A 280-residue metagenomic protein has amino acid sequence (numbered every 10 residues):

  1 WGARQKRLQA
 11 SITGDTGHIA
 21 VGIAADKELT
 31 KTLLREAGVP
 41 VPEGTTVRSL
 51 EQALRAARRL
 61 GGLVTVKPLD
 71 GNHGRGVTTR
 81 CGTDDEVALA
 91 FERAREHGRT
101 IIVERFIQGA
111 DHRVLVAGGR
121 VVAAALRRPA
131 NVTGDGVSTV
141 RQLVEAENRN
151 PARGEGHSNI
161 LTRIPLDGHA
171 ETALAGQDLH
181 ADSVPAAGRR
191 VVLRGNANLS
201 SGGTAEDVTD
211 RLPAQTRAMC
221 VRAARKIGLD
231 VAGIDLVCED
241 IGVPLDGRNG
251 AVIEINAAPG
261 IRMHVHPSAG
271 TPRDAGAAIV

Functional and structural regions predicted by a protein language model:
G2-P165, P213-R217: Active-site nucleotide/adenylate-binding loops and adjacent lid/helix of ATP-dependent enzymes
A20-V21, V77-T78, V103-E104, V137 (+7 more regions): Generic secondary-structure boundary/loop-capping signal
T65, I102, G233, V252-E254: Short hydrophobic-acidic sequence motifs that mark active-site Asp/Glu residues
L69, F106-I107, V237, N256-A258: Anionic group-transfer/hydrolysis microenvironments
H97, N148-G242: A long amphipathic alpha-helix within ATP-dependent nucleotide-binding catalytic cores
T204-R211, R225-L229, C238-V280: C-terminal active-site "lid" helix and adjoining low-complexity regulatory extension at the edge of ATP-using catalytic
